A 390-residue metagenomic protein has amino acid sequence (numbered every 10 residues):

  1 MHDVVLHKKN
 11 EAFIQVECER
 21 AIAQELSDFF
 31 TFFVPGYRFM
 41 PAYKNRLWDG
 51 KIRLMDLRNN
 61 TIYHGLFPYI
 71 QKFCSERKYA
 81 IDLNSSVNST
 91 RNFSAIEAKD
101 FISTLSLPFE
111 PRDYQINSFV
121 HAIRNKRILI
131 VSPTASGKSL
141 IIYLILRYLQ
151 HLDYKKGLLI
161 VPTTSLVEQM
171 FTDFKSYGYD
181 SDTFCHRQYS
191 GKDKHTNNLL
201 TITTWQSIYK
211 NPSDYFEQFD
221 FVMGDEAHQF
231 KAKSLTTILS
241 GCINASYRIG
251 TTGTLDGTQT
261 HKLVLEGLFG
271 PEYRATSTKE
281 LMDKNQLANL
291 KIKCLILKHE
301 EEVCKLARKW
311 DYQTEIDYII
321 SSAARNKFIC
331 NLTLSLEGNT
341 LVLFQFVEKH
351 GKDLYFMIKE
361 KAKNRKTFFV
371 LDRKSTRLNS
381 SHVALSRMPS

Functional and structural regions predicted by a protein language model:
V87-V131: Conserved pre-motif I regulatory segment
N125-R147: Walker A/P-loop
S139-L144, Y148-F174, F346-E348: Conserved Walker A/P-loop ATP-binding site and its immediately adjacent core in helicase/helicase-like ATPase domains
S165-Y189, K361-R365: Conserved helix-turn-beta segment of the N-terminal RecA-like "Helicase ATP-binding" lobe in SF1/SF2 helicases
S190-F221, A232-T237: Conserved helix/coil segment N-terminal to the catalytic DExD/H
H228-K291: Post-DEXD/H (motif II) to motif III coupling segment of the RecA-like Helicase ATP-binding lobe
K309-L343, K352-E360: Conserved interdomain hinge at the start of the Helicase C-terminal
L378-P389: Single conserved hydrophobic/aromatic residue that forms the stacking wall/gate of nucleotide- or nucleobase-binding
